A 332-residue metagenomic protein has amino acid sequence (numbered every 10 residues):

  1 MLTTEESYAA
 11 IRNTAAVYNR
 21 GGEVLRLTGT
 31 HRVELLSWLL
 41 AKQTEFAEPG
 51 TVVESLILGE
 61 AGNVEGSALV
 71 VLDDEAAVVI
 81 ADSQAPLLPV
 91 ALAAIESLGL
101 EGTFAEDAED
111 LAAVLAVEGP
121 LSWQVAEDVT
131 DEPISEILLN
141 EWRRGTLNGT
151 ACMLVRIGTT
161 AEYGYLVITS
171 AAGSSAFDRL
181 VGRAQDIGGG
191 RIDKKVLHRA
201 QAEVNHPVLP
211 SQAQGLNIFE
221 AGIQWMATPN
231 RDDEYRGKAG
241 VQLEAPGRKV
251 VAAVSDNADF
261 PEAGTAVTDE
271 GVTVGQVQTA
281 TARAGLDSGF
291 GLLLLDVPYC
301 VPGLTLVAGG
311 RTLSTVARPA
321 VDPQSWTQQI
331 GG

Functional and structural regions predicted by a protein language model:
M1-L58, N63-E65, G331-G332: Acidic, proline/glycine-enriched N-terminal capping motif
A10-N19, E65-E75, G102-A108, G149-T160 (+2 more regions): Short, flexible, solvent-exposed loop/turn segments with mixed acidic/basic and small polar residues
A16-L39, A108-E127, P246-D256: Short glycine-/aliphatic-rich beta-strand segments at the starts of folded cytosolic domains
T30, A81-L88, P120-S122, T169-S175 (+1 more regions): Helix N-cap motif at beta-to-alpha junctions
E48-V53, A93, S135-R144, N205 (+2 more regions): Glycine-centered loop/turn motifs
E60, G215-G332: Glycine-rich, small/acidic residue-mixed loop/short-helix segments
E75-I80, Y163-I168, D287-D296: A generic structural motif
I95, G99-R248, P323, G331: Glycine-rich, acidic
